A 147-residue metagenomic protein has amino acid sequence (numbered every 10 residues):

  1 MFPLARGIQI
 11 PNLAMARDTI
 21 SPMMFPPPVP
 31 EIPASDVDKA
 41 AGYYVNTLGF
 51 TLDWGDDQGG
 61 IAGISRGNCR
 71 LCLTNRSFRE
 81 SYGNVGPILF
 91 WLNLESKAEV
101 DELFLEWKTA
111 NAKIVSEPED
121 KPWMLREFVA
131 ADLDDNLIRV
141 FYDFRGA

Functional and structural regions predicted by a protein language model:
P3, G7-A41, I88-L92, D143-A147: N-terminal beta-strand motif that seeds the catalytic metal site of vicinal oxygen chelate
P27-S35, A62-S65, S81-E106, R126-A131: Vicinal oxygen chelate
E31, T51-D56, E119, R145-A147: Conserved catalytic-core motifs of GNAT/GCN5-like acyltransferases
A40-V45, W107, D132-D135: Conserved active-site tyrosine of GNAT-family acetyltransferases
N46-D53, T109-A112: Conserved acetyl-CoA-binding loop of GNAT-fold acetyltransferases
T51-G86, L137-Y142: Conserved short beta-strand elements that form part of the metal-binding/catalytic scaffold of enzyme active sites
D57-G60, K121-R126: Short acidic/glycine-enriched loop/turn segments that link adjacent beta-strands
C69, A110, L133: Short, ordered coil/turn segments that flank beta-strands lining enzyme active or ligand-binding pockets
